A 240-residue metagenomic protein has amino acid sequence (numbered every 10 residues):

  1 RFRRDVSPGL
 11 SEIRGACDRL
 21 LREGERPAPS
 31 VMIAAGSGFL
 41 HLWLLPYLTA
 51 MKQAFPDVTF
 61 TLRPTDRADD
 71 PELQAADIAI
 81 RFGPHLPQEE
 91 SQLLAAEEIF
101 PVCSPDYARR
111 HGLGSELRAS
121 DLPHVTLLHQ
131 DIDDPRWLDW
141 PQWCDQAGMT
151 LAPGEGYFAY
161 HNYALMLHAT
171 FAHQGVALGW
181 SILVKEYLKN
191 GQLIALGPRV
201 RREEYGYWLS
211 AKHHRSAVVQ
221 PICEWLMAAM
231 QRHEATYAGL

Functional and structural regions predicted by a protein language model:
R1-E12: Basic, amphipathic "hinge/linker" alpha-helix immediately C-terminal to the N-terminal HTH DNA-binding motif
L10, L42-W43, W137-C144, Y160 (+3 more regions): Tryptophan-centric aromatic hotspots in well-structured domains and transmembrane helices
S11-A34: Short helix-loop hinge/linker segments at domain boundaries
A28-P87: Central regulatory/effector-binding core of bacterial HTH transcription factors
S30-A34, A79, V102, L128 (+2 more regions): Short, well-ordered beta-strand segments
D57, S181-N190, R199-L240: C-terminal effector-binding regulatory domain of bacterial HTH transcription factors
R63-T126, D131-R136, Q142-A159: Acidic, Gly/Pro-rich loop/turn segments at junctions of secondary structure
T150-L196, V200-R202: Hydrophobic hinge/microswitch elements
